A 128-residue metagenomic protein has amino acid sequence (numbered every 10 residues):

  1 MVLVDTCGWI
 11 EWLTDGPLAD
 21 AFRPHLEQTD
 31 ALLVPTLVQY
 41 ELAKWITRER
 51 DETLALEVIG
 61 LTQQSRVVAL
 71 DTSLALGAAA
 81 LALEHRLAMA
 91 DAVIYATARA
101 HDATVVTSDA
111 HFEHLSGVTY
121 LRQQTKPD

Functional and structural regions predicted by a protein language model:
M1-V34, I46-E57, P127-D128: Short, well-structured N-terminal submotif of metal-dependent ribonuclease cores
W9-I10, Q39, F112-E113: A generic structural signal for short hydrophobic patches within well-formed alpha-helices
A19, Q39, A55-V58, D71 (+1 more regions): A general structural signal for well-ordered alpha-helical segments in protein cores
Q28-T29, L61-S65, H101: Structured helix-beta-strand junction loops
L33, V68, L121: General small-molecule cofactor/ligand-binding pocket signal
V67-S108: Active-site neighborhoods of divalent-metal-dependent phosphate/nucleic-acid chemistry enzymes
Y95-D128: Acidic, PIN/NYN-like endoribonuclease modules and their adjacent C-terminal/linker elements
